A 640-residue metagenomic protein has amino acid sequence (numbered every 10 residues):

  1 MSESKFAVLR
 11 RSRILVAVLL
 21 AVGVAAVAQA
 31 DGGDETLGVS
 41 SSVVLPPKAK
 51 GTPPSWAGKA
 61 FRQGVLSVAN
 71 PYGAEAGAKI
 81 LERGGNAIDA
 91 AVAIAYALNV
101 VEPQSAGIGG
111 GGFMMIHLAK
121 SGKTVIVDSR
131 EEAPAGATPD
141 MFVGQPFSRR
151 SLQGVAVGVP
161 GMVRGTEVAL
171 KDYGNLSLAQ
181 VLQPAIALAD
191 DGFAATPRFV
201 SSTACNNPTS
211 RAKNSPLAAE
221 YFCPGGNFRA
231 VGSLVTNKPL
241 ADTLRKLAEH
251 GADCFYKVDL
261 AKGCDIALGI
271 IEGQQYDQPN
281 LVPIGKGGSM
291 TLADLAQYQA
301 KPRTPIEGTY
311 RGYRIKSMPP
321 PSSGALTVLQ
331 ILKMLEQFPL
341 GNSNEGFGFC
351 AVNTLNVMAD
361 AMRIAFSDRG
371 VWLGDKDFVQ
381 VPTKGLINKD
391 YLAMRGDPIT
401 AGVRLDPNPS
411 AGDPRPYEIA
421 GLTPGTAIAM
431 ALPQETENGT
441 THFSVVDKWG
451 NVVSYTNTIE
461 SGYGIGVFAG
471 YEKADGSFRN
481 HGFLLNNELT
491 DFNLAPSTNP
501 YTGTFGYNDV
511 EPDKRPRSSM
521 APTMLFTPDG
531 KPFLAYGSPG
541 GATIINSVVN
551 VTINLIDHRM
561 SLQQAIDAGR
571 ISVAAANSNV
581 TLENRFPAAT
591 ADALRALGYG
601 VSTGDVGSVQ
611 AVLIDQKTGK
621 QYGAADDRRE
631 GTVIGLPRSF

Functional and structural regions predicted by a protein language model:
S2-V16: Bacterial N-terminal signal peptides that target proteins for export
L15-A25: Bacterial N-terminal signal peptides
D31-E75, K79, A87-G251, F255-K257 (+2 more regions): Noncatalytic scaffold domains of N-terminal-nucleophile
V100-H117, S121-V125, D277-T291, V446 (+2 more regions): Active-site rim segments in enzyme catalytic domains, especially the processed small/beta chain of N-terminal
G288, L340-T458, P496: Internal maturation/activation junctions in enzymes
K301-P302, E437-T440, S518-M520, S608: Short, small/polar residue-rich loop motifs at catalytic or cofactor-binding pockets
T490, L494-S497, D513-R515, V548-V549 (+2 more regions): Extended C-terminal subregions enriched in glycine
